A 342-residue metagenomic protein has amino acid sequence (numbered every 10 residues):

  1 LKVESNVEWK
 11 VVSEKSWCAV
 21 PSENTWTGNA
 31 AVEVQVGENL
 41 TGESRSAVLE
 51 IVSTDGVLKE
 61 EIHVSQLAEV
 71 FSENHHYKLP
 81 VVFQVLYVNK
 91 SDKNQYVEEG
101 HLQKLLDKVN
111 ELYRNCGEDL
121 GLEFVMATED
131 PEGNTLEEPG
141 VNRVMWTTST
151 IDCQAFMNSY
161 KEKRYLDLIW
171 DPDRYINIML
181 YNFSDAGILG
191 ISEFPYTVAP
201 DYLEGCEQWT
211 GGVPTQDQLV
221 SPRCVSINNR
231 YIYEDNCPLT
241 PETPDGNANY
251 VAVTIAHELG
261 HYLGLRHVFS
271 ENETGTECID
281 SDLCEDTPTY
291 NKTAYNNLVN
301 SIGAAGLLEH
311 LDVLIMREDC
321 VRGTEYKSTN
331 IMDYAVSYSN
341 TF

Functional and structural regions predicted by a protein language model:
E4-E33: Surface-exposed binding patches on compact interaction domains or structured appendages
V32, E43-D55: A short beta-strand micro-motif common to beta-rich folds, especially ectodomain repeats
G37-E43: Short, surface-exposed loop/turn segments at beta-strand-coil junctions that are enriched for proline with nearby
L58-L67: Edge beta-strands of extracellular beta-sandwich domains
L67-I176, L180-D185: Propeptide-to-catalytic entry region of secreted or membrane-anchored zinc metalloproteases
S72-Y77, C116-E118, L168-R174, Q216-S221 (+1 more regions): Extracellular/periplasmic catalytic domains that process cell-envelope and extracellular macromolecules
K161-S270: Active-site-proximal segment of zinc-dependent metalloprotease catalytic domains
R230-T341: The catalytic-center signature of Zn2+-dependent metalloproteases
